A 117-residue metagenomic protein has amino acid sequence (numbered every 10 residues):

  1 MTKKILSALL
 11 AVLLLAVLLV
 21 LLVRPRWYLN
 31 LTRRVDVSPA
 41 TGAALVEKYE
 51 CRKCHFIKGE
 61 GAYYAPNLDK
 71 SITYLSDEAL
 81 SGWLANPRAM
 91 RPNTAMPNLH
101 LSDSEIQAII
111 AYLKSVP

Functional and structural regions predicted by a protein language model:
T2-Y28, A79, N98-P117: C-terminal capping alpha-helices of c-type cytochrome domains
L22-R26, Y49-C54: N-terminal short leaders/motifs
P25-E47: Electrostatic cytochrome c docking/interface patches
P39-A44, R52-A85, A89, N93 (+1 more regions): Gly/Gly-Pro-rich "capping" loops immediately C-terminal to redox-active cysteine motifs in periplasmic/lumenal
K48, N86, Y112-S115: Residues within well-ordered alpha-helical secondary structure of globular protein domains
